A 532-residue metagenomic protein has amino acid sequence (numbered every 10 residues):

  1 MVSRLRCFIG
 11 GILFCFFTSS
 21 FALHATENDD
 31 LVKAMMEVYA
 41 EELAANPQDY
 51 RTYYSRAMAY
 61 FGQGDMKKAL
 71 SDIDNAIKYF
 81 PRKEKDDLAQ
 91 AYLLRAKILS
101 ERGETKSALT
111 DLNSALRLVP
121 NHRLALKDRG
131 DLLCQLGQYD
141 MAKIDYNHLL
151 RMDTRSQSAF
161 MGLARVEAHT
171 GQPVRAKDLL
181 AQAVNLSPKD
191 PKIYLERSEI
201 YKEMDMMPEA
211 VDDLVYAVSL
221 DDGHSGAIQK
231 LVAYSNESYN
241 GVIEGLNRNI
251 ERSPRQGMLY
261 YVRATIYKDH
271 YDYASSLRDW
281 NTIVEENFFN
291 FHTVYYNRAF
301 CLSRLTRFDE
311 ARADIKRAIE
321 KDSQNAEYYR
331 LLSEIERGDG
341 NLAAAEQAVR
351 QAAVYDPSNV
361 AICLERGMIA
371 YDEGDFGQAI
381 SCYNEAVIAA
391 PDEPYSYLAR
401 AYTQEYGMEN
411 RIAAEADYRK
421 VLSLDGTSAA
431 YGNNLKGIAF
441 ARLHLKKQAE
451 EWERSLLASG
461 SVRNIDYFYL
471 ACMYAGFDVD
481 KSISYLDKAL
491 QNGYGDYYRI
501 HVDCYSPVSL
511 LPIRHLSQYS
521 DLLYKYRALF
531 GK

Functional and structural regions predicted by a protein language model:
A45, Y79-K83, L118, M152 (+10 more regions): Structural marker of alpha-solenoid helical repeat scaffolds
Y50-R51, E84-K85, A89-Q90, R123-L124 (+11 more regions): Helix-start (N-cap) detector for alpha-helical repeat units in TPR-like alpha-solenoids, especially tetratricopeptide
S55, D87-Q90, L94, D128 (+11 more regions): Canonical tetratricopeptide repeat
F61, L93, S100, K127 (+15 more regions): Position-specific recognition of the canonical hydrophobic site in helix A of tetratricopeptide repeat
N240, I250-M258, V262, I388 (+1 more regions): Alpha-helical protein-protein interaction modules
